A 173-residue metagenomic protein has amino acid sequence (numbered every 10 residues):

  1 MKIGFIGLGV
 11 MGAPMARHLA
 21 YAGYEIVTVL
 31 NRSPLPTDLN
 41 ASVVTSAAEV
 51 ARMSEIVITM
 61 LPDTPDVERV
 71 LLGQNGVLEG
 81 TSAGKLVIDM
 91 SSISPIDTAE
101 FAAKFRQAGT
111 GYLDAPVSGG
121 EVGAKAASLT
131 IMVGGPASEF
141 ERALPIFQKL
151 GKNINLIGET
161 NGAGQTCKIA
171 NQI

Functional and structural regions predicted by a protein language model:
M1-I58, K85, E121: NAD(P)+-binding Rossmann beta1-loop-alpha1 motif at the extreme N-terminus of oxidoreductases
K2-I3, I88-D89, Q172: Short, contiguous strand/loop micro-motifs
F5, E68-G73, K152-I154: Short, composition-biased local secondary-structure segments
G7, M11, M15, L35 (+7 more regions): General structural feature for long, well-ordered alpha-helical segments within catalytic domains of soluble enzymes
G7, T28, T59, D89-M90 (+2 more regions): Small/polar loops that bind or transfer phosphate-bearing groups
H18, A22, R32, P36 (+7 more regions): Change "in soluble alpha/beta enzymes" to "in soluble alpha/beta proteins
V44-R52, I56-V57, T64-L129: Rossmann-like NAD(P)(H) cofactor-binding subdomain of soluble oxidoreductases
S92-Q172: Rossmann-fold dinucleotide-binding core
